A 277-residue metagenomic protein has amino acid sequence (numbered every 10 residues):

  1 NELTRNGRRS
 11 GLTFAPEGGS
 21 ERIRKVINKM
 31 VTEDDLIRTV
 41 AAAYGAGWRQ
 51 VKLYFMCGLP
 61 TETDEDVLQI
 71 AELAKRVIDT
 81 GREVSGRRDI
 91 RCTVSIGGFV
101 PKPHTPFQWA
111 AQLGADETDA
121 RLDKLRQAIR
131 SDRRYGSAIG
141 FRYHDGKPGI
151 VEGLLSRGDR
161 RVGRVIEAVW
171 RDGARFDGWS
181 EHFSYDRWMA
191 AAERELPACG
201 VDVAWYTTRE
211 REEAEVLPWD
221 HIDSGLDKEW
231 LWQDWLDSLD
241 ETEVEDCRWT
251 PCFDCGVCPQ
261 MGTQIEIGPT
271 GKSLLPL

Functional and structural regions predicted by a protein language model:
N1-G86, H104-D119: Conserved non-cysteine loop/helix-boundary elements of the Radical SAM core domain that shape
R9-G11, W48-M56, D89-T93, G136-A138 (+2 more regions): Active-site lining segments that contact anionic ligands and/or coordinate catalytic metals
E21-I27, M56-E65, V84-D116, S137-I166 (+1 more regions): Flexible glycine/acidic-rich beta-alpha junction loops that bind and position SAM and/or redox cofactors in anaerobic
A42-R49, T93-F99, G200-R209: Short, compositionally biased low-complexity segments
R49, I90, K102, L226-W230 (+1 more regions): Generic detector of short, well-ordered, non-transmembrane alpha-helical segments enriched in hydrophobic residues
D119-R130: Two-metal-ion acidic nuclease core segments, chiefly of the RNase H-like superfamily
S131-L277: Radical SAM enzyme core and accessory elements
